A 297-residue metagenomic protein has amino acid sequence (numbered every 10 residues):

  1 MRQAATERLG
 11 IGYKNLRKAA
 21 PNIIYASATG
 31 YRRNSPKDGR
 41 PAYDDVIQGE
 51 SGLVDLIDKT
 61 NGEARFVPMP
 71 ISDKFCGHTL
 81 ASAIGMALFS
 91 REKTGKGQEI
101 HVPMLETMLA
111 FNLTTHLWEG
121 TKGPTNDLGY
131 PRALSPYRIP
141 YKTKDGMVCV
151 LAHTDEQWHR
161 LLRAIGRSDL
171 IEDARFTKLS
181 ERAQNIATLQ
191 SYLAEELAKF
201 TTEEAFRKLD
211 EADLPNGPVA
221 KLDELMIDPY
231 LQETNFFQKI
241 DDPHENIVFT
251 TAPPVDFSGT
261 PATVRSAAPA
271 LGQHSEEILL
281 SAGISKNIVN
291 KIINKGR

Functional and structural regions predicted by a protein language model:
A4, G30-R32, D223-E224, I293: Conserved beta-strand edge residues that scaffold enzyme active sites
A5-V148, A152-H153: Active-site-adjacent "lid/gating" segments in soluble enzymes
I11, R167-L170, L231, I284-S285: Helix N-cap/coil-helix junction residues
P136-A212, N216: Aromatic-enriched alpha-helical interface/lid elements that frame and gate functional surfaces
E172-R182, V219-I227, I288-R297: Short linear loop/turn motifs
T177, E245-K291: Flexible, small-/acidic-enriched active-site or ligand-binding loops
E211-R265: A glycine-rich dinucleotide-binding beta-alpha-beta segment and adjacent secondary-structure elements that constitute
